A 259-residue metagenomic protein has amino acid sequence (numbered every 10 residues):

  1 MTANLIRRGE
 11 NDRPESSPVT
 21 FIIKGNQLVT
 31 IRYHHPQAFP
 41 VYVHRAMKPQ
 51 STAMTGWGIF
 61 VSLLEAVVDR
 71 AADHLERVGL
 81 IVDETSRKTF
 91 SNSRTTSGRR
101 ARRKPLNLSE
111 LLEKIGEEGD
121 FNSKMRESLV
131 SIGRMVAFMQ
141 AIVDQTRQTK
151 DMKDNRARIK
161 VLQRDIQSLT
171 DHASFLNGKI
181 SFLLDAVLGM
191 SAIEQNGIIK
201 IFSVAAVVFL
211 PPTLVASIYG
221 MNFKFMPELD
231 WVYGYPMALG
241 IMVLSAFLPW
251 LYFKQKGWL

Functional and structural regions predicted by a protein language model:
M1-D151, V161, D165-T170, F175 (+2 more regions): Peripheral, non-transmembrane regulatory/ligand-interaction domains of membrane transport proteins
K153-A157, Q195: Conserved short strand/loop->alpha-helix "switch" segment adjacent to the catalytic nucleotide/phosphoryl-transfer site
R164-L259: Hydrophobic alpha-helical transmembrane segments and their immediately adjacent juxtamembrane loops
